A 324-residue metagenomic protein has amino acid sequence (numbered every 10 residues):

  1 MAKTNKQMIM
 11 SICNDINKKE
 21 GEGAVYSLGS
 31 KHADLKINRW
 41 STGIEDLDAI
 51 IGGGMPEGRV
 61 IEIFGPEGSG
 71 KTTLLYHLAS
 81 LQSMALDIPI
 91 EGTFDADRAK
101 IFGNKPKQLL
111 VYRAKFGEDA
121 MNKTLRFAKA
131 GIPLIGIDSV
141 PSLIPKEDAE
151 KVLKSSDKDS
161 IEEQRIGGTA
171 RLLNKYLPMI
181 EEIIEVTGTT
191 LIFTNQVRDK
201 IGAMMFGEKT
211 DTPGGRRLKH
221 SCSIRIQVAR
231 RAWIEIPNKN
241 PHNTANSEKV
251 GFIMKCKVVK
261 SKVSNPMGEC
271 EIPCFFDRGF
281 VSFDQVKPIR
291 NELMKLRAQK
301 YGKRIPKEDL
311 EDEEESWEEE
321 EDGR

Functional and structural regions predicted by a protein language model:
M1-S27, R231-R324: C-terminal regions of RecA-like/P-loop NTPase motor modules
A2-L109, N122-K129, L296: The Walker A/P-loop phosphate-binding site
N5-M8, I12, R39-D46, P56-R59 (+12 more regions): Helical mechanochemical/support elements of P-loop NTPase systems and associated helical scaffolds
D15, K19-G23, I50-G54, P66 (+10 more regions): Conserved, well-folded catalytic cores of nucleic-acid-processing and energy-transducing macromolecular machines
S27, D87, V111-R113, F193 (+2 more regions): Structural signal for conserved beta-strand scaffold positions within catalytic alpha/beta enzyme cores
A33-D34, F116-A120, W233-I236, F280-V281: A short acidic, often aromatic-flanked loop/helix-cap motif at beta-alpha or helix-coil junctions that lines enzyme
H77-L78, Q82-K175, M179, R297 (+2 more regions): Conserved inter-motif catalytic segment of the P-loop NTP-binding fold
I166-R278: Phosphate-binding/switch region of NTP-binding enzymes
